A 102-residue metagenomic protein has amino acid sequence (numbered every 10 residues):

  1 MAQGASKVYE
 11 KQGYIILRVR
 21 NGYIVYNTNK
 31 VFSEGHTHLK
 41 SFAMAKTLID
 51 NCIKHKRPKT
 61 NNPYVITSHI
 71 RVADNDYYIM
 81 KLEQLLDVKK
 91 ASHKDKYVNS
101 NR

Functional and structural regions predicted by a protein language model:
M1-I24, K54-H55, N62-N99: Short N-terminal "domain-start" leader segments that mark the transition from disordered tails or signal peptides into
T28-T47: A short, exposed loop/beta-hairpin motif centered on an aromatic-Gly-Thr core
I49-C52: Domain-wide signal for the mature, well-folded portions of proteins, strongly enriched in nucleus-encoded organellar
